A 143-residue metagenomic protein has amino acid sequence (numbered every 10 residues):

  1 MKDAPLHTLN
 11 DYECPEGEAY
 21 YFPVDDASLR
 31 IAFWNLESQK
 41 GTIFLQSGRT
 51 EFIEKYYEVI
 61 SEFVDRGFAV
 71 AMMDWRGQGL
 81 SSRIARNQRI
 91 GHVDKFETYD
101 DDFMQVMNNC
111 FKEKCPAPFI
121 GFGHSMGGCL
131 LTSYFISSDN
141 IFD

Functional and structural regions predicted by a protein language model:
M1-P23, L29-L36, G121: An N-terminal hydrophobic leader/cap segment in hydrolases
A27, F52: Donor nucleotide-sugar binding loop of glycosyltransferases
K40, Q46-E51: Active-site glycine-rich loops that stabilize anionic/oxyanionic intermediates across multiple enzyme folds
K40-G41, G67-F68, A117-P118: Short coil/turn segments at beta-strand junctions that form active-site/ligand-binding loops
I53, I60-R86: Conserved alpha/beta-hydrolase
G91-F111: Alpha/beta-hydrolase active-site loop
K114-S125: Alpha/beta-hydrolase fold nucleophile elbow
G128-D139: Short glycine-enriched nucleophile-adjacent loop and the immediately C-terminal alpha-helix near the catalytic center
